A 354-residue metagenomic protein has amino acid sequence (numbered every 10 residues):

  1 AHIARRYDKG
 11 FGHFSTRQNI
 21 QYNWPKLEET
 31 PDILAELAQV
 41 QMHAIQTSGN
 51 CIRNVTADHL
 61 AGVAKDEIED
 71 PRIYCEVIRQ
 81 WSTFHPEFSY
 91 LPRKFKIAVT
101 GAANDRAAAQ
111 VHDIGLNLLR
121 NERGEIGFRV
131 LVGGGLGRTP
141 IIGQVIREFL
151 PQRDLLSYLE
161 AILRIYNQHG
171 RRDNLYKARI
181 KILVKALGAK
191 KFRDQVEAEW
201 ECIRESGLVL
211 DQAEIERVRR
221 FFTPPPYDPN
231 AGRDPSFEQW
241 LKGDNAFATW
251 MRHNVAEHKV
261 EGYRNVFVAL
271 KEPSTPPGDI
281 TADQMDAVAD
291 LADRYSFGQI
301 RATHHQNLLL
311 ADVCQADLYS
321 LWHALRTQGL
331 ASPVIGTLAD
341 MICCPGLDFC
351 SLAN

Functional and structural regions predicted by a protein language model:
A1-N354: Peripheral terminal and linker regions in Fe-S/redox and tRNA-modifying enzymes
